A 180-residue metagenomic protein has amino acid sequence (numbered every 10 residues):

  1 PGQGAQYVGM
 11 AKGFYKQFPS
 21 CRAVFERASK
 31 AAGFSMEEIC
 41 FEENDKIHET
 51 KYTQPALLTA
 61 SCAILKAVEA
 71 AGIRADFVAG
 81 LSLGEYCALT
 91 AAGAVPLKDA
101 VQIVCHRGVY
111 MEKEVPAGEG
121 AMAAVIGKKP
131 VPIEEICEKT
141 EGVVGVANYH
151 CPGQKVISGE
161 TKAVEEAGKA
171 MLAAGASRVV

Functional and structural regions predicted by a protein language model:
P1-A79, I157: Helix-rich "cap/lid" substructures immediately adjacent to catalytic or cofactor-binding pockets
G4-A5, K30-A32, A92-V180: Alpha/beta catalytic cores of group-transfer enzymes, especially the acyltransferase/condensing modules of polyketide
M10-A11, T90-A92: Short acidic, glycine/serine/threonine-rich loops at helix termini
A23, A56, S82-L83, V95 (+1 more regions): An amphipathic alpha-helix/helix-turn recognition signal
N44-D45, A79-L83, G108, G120-A124: Short, glycine/charge-rich beta-strand/loop segments that flank catalytic centers and engage negatively charged groups
S61, D76, G80-G84, A88 (+1 more regions): Gly/Ala-rich beta-loop-alpha elbow adjacent to hydrolase catalytic centers
G72, S82, G175: Conserved functional loop/turn residues at catalytic and ligand-binding sites
